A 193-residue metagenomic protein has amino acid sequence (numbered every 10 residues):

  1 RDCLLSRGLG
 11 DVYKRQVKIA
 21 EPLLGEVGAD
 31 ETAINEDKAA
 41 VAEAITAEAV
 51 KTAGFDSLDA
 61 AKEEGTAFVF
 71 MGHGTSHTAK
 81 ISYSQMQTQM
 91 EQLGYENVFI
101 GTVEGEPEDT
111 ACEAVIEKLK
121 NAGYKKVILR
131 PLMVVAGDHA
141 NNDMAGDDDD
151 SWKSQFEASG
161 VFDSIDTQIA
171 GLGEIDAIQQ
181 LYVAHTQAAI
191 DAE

Functional and structural regions predicted by a protein language model:
R1, A67-H73, V127-V135, Y182-A189: Short, structured motif recognition centered on aromatic/hydrophobic residues
D2-Y13: Single conserved hydrophobic/aromatic residue that forms the stacking wall/gate of nucleotide- or nucleobase-binding
D11-I45: Hydrophobic alpha-helical segments and helix pairs
L23-V27, V103-E106, W152-L181: Short, flexible loop segments at boundaries between secondary-structure elements
A29-I34, G137-D148: Short, flexible/disordered intra-domain loops and linkers
A33-E36, K51, Q168-E193: C-terminal accessory extensions appended to soluble enzyme cores
E48-G101, G105-I116, D191-E193: Surface-exposed interaction/gating patches
P107-Y124, D148-Q155: A short, acidic, amphipathic alpha-helical segment used as a generic capping/interface helix at domain edges
